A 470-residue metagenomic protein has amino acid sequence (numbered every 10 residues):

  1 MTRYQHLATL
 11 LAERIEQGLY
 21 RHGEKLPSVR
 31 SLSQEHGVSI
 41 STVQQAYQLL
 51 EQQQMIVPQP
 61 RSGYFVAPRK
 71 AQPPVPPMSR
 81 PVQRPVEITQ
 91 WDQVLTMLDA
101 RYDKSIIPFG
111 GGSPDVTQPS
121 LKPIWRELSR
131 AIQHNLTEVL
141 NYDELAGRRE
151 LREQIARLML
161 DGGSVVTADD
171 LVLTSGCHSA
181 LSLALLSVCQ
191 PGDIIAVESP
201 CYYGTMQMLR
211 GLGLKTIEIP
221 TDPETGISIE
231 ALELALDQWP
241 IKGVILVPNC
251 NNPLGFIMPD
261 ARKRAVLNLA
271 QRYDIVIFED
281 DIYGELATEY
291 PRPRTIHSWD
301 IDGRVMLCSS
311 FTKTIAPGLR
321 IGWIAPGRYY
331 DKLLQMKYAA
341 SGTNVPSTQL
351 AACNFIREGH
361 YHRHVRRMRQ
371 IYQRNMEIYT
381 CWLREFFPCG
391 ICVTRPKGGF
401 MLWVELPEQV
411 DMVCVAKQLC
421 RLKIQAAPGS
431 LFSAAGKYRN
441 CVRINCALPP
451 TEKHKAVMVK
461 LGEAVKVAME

Functional and structural regions predicted by a protein language model:
M1-S129, L334, Y338-V345, N354 (+10 more regions): N-terminal basic, amphipathic alpha-helical segments
V57-P58, V166, A426: Short beta-strand "wing" residues that participate in macromolecule-binding interfaces
R61, A168, R395-G399: Short Gly/Ser/Thr- and Asp/Glu-enriched loop/turn motifs at secondary-structure junctions
I124, I301-Q370: Conserved core segment of the aminotransferase class I/II
E138-Y273, F278, G284-D300, Y372 (+2 more regions): Conserved core of the PLP fold type I
Q370-T380, I391-E405: Conserved glycine-rich beta-strand-loop-beta hairpin in the small C-terminal domain of fold type I
F432-G436: AMP-binding (ANL) adenylation modules
